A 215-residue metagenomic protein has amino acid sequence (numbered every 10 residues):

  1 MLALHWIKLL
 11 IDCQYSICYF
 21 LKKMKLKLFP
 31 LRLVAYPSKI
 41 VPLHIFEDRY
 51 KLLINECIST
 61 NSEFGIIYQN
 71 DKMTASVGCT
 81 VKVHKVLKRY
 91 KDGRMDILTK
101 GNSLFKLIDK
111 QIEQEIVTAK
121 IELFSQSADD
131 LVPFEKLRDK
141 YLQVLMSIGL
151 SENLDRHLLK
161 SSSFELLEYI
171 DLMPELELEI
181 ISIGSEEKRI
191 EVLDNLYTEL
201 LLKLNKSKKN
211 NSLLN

Functional and structural regions predicted by a protein language model:
F20-N215: N-terminal low-complexity, acidic/polar interaction/targeting segments
